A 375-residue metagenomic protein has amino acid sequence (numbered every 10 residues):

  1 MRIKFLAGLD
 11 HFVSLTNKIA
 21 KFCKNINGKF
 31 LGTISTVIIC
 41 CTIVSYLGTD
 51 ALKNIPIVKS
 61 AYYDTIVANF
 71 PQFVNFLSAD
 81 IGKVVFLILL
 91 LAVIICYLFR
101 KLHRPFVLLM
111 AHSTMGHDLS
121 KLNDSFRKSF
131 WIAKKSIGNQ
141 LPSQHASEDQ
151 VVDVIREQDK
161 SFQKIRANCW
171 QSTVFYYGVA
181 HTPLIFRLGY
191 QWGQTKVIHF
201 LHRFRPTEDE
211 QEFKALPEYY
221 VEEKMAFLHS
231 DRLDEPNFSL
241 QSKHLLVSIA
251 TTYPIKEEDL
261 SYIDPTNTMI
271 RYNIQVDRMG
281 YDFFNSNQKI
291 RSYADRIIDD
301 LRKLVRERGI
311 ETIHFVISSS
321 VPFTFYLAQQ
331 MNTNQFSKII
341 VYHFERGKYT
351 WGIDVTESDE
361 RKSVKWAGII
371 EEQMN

Functional and structural regions predicted by a protein language model:
K4-K101: Hydrophobic, helix-forming membrane-interacting segments
T65-V84, L91, I95-F175, V179-T182: N-terminal topogenic membrane-targeting module
A111-M115, Y177-H181, S248-Y253, V316-S320 (+1 more regions): Structural motif
Q158-R166, I290-G309, F323-F325: A short, acidic, amphipathic alpha-helical segment used as a generic capping/interface helix at domain edges
C169-D209, T324-L327, N332-Q335: Hydrophobic, ordered structural segments
T195-L228, D277-F284, K338-R361: Long, charge-dense
M225-D299: Redox- and metal-dependent alpha/beta enzyme cores, enriched for Fe-S-associated oxidoreductases and cofactor-handling
T312, S319-N375: C-terminal functional regions that serve as terminal interaction/effector modules
